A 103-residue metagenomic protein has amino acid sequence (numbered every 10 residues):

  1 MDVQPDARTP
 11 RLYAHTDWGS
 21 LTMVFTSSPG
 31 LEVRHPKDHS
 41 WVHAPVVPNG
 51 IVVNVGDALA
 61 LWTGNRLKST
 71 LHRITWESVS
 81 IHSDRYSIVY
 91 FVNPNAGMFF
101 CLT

Functional and structural regions predicted by a protein language model:
M1-M23: Non-heme Fe(II) oxygenase catalytic core, chiefly the N-lobe of the double-stranded beta-helix
Q4, T9, F25-T103: Catalytic core of Fe(II)/2-oxoglutarate
